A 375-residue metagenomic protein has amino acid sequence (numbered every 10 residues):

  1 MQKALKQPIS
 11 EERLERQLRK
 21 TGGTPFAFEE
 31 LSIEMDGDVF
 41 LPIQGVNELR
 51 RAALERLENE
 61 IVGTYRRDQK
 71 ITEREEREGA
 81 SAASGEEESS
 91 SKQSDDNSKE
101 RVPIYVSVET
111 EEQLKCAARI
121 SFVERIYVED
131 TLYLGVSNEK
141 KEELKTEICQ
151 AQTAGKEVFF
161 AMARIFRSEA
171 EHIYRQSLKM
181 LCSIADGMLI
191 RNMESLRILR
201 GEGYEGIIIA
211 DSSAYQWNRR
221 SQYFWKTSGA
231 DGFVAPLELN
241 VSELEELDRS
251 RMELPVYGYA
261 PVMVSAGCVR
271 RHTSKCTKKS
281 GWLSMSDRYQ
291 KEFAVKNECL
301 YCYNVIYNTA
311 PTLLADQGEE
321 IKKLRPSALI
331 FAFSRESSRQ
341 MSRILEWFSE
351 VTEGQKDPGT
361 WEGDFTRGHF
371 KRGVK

Functional and structural regions predicted by a protein language model:
M1-F224, S228-K375: Active-site pocket-lining/capping segments in soluble small-molecule metabolic enzymes
